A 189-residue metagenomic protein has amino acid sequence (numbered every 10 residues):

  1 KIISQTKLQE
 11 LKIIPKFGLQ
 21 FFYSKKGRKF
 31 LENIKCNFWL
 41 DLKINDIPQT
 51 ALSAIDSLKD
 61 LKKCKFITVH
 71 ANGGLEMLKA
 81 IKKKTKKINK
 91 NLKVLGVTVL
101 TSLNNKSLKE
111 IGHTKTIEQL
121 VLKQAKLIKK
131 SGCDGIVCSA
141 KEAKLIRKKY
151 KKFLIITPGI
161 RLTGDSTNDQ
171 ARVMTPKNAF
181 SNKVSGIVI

Functional and structural regions predicted by a protein language model:
I3-E10, G27-K35, D56-L61, K84-N89 (+2 more regions): Acidic (Asp/Glu)-rich catalytic clusters
T6-F17, S131: Catalytic domains of carbohydrate-active enzymes, especially glycoside hydrolases
I13-F17, F38-L42, K65-V69, V94-T98 (+3 more regions): Hydrophobic faces of well-ordered beta-strands that scaffold small-molecule active sites in alpha/beta enzyme cores
I13-F66: Metabolite-binding pocket within alpha/beta catalytic cores that recognizes anionic/polar moieties
P15, K43, I67, I128 (+2 more regions): Conserved, mostly hydrophobic/aromatic
T50-G135, S139-A143, K149-K152, L162-D165: Conserved anion-binding
K65-G74, L162, R172-P176, F180-I189: Glycine-rich phosphate-binding active-site loops on the catalytic face of alpha/beta enzymes
L154-P158, Q170, N178: N-terminal organellar transit peptides
